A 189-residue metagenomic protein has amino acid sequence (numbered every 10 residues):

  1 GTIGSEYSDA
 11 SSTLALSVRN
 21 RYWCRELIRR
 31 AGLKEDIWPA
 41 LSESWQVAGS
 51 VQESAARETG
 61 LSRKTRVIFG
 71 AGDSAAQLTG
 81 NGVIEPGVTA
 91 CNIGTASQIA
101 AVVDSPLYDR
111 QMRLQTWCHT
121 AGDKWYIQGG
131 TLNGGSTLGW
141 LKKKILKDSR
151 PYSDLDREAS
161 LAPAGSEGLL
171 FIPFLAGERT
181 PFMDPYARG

Functional and structural regions predicted by a protein language model:
G1-S5, D9, T13-G32, E53-G189: Active-site core segments that coordinate phosphate-bearing ligands/cofactors across diverse enzyme families
G32-E43: A conserved helix-loop-beta module that forms one wall/lid of the active-site cleft in ATP-utilizing catalytic domains
E43-V51, A71: Glycine-rich phosphate-binding loops at beta-strand->alpha-helix junctions
